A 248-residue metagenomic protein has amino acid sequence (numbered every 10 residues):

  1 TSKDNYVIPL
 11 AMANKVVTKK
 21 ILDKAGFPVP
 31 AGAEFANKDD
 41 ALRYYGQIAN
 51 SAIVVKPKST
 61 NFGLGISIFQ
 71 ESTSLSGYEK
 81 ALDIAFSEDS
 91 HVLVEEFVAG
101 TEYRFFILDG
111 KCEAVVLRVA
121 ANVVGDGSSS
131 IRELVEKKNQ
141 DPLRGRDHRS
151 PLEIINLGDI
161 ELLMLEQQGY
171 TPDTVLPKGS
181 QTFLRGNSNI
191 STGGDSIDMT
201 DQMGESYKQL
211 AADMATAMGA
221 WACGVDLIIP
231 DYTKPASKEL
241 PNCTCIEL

Functional and structural regions predicted by a protein language model:
T1-S2, A33-D39, L162-T171: Short, mixed-charge, low-aromatic patches
S2-N5, D195-I197: A short, structure-level motif marking secondary-structure boundaries and short turns
K3-N156, G204-K208: Active-site nucleotide/adenylate-binding loops and adjacent lid/helix of ATP-dependent enzymes
E88-D89, N139-K234: A long amphipathic alpha-helix within ATP-dependent nucleotide-binding catalytic cores
Y103-A114, T233-L248: A short beta-strand motif that forms the metal-chelation/ATP-contact edge of phosphoryl-transfer active sites
